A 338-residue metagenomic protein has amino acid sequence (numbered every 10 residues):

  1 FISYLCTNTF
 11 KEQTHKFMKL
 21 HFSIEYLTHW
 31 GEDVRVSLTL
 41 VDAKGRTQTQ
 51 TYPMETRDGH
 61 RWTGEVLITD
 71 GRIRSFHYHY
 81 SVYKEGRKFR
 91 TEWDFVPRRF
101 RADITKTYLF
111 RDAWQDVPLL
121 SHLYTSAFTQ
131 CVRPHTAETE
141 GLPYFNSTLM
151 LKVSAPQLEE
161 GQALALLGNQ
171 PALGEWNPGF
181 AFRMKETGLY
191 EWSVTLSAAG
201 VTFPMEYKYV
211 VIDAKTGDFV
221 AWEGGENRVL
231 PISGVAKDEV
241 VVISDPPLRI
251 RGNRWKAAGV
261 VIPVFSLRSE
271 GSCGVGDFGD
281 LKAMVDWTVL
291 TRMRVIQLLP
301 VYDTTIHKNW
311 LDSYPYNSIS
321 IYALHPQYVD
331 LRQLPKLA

Functional and structural regions predicted by a protein language model:
F1-F17: Short, Lys/Arg-enriched N-terminal segments with co-localized hydrophobic residues within the first ~10-30 amino acids
M18-F22, S147-L151: Structural beta-strand segments of beta-rich domains
L27-I73, Y83-D103, Q157-F203, I212-V235 (+2 more regions): Aromatic-rich carbohydrate-binding modules that target alpha-glucans
E65, H77, K84, V295 (+1 more regions): Extended cationic-aromatic binding surfaces that line active-site or macromolecule-binding grooves and engage
T107-N146, A236-R268: Compositionally biased low-complexity segments at domain edges in trafficked proteins and select soluble regulators
R249-A338: Acidic/aromatic-lined carbohydrate-recognition and catalytic surfaces of CAZymes acting on diverse glycans
